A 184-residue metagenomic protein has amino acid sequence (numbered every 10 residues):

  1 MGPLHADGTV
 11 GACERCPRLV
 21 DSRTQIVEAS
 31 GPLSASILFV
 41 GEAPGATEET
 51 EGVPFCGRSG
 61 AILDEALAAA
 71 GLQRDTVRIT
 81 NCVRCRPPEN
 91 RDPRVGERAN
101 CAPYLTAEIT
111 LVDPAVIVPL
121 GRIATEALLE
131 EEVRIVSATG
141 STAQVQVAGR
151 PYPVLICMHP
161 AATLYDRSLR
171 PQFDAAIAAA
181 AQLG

Functional and structural regions predicted by a protein language model:
M1-G184: A polyanion-binding, active-site-adjacent surface
